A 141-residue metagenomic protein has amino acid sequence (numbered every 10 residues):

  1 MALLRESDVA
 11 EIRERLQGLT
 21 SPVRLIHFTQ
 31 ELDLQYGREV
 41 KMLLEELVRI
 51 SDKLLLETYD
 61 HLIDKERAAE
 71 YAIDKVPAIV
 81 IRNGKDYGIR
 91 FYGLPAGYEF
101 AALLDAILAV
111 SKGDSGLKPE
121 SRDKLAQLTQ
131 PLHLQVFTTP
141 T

Functional and structural regions predicted by a protein language model:
A2-L4, D8: Short, glycine-rich nucleotide/cofactor-binding loops
L4, Y36, P95: Catalytic cores of large soluble enzymes that bind and process phosphate-bearing ligands
D8, I12-S51, A126-T141: Local sequence-structure signature of Cys/Sec-based thiol-disulfide redox active-site neighborhoods
P22, K65-R90: Structural micro-motif
R24-I26, E57, V80: Short, conserved beta-strand segments within well-ordered enzyme catalytic domains that often line or immediately flank
D52-D64: Thiol-based oxidoreductase modules, predominantly thioredoxin-like and allied folds used for disulfide exchange
A78-S115: Non-catalytic, surface beta->alpha helical segment in thiol-disulfide oxidoreductase systems
V110-L128: Long, charged amphipathic helices and adjacent flexible linkers at domain junctions
